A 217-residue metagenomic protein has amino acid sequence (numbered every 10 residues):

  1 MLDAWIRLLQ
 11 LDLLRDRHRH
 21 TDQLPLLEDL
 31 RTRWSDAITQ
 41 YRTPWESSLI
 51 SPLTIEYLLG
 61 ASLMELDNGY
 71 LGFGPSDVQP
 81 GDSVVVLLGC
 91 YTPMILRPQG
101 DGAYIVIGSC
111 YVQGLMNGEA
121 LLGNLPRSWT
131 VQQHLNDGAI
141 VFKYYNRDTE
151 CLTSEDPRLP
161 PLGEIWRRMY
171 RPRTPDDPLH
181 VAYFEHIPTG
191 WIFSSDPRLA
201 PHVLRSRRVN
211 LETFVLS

Functional and structural regions predicted by a protein language model:
M1-S217: Acidic/Ser/Thr/Pro-rich low-complexity tail/linker regions in eukaryotic proteins
